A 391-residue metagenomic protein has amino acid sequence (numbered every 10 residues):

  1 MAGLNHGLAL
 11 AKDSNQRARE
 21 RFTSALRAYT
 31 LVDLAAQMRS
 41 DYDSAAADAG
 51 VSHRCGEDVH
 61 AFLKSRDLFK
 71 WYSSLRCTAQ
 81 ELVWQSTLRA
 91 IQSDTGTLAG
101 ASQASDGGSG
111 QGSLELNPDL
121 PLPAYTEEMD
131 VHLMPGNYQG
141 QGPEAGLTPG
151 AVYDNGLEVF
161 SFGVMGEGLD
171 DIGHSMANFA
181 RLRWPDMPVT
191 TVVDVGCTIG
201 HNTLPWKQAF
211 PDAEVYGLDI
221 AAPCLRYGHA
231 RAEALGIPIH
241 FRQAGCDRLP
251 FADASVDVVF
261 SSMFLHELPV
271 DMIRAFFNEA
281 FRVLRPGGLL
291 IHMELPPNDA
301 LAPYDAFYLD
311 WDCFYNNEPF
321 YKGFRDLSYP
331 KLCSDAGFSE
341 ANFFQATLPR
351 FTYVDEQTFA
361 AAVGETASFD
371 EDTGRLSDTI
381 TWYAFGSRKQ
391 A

Functional and structural regions predicted by a protein language model:
F62-M187: Conserved Class I S-adenosyl-L-methionine-dependent methyltransferase catalytic core
P188-T198: Conserved class I S-adenosyl-L-methionine
V193, T203-R248: Class I SAM-dependent methyltransferase SAM/SAH-binding core
D247-V259: A short acidic, Gly/Pro-enriched loop at the edge of an enzyme's catalytic core that lines a small-molecule cofactor
V258-D271: A short SAM/SAH-binding and catalytic strip from SAM-dependent methyltransferases
R274-P286: A short glycine-rich, Lys/Arg-flanked "PGG" loop and its adjoining helix->strand segment in the class I
I291-E356: C-terminal alpha-helical "lid/dimerization" subdomain adjacent to the S-adenosyl-L-methionine
A336-N342, T347-A391: Core SAM-dependent methyltransferase catalytic element
